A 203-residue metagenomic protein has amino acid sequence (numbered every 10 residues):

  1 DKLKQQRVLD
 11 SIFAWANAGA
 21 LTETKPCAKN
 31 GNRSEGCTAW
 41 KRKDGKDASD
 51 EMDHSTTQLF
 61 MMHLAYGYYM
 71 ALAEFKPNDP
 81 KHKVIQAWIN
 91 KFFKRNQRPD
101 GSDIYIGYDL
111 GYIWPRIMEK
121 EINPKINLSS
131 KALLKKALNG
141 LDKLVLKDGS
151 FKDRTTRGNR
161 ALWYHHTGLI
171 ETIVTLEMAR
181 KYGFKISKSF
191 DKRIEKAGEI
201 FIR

Functional and structural regions predicted by a protein language model:
D1-F184, D191: Aromatic-lined, polymer-binding surfaces characteristic of secreted/periplasmic polysaccharide-degrading enzymes
I186-R203: CBM-like carbohydrate-recognition segments
